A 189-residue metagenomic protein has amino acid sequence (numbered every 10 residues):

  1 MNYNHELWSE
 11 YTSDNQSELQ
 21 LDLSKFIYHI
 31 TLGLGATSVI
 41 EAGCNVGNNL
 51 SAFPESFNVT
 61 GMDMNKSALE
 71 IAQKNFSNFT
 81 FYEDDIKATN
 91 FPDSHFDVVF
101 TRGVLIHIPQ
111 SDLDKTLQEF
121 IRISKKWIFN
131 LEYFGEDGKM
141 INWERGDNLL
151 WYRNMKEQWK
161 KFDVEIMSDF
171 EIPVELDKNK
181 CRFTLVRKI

Functional and structural regions predicted by a protein language model:
M1-N90, S111-K115, E119-R122, K126-I189: Class I (Rossmann-like) S-adenosyl-L-methionine-dependent methyltransferase catalytic domain, capturing the SAM-binding
F100: A conserved beta-strand element that flanks and buttresses the S-adenosyl-L-methionine
V104: Conserved sequence/active-site signature of Rossmann-fold short-chain dehydrogenase/reductase
